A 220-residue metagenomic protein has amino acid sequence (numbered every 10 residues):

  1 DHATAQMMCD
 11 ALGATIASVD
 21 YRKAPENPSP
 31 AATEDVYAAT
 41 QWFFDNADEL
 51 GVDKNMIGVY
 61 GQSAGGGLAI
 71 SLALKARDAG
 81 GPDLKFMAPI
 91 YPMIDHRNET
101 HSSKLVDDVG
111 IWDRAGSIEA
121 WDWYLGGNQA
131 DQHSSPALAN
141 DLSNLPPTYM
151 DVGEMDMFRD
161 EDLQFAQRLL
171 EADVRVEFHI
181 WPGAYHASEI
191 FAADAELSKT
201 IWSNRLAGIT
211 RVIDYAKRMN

Functional and structural regions predicted by a protein language model:
D1-N220: Alpha/beta-hydrolase superfamily serine-hydrolase fold, recognizing
